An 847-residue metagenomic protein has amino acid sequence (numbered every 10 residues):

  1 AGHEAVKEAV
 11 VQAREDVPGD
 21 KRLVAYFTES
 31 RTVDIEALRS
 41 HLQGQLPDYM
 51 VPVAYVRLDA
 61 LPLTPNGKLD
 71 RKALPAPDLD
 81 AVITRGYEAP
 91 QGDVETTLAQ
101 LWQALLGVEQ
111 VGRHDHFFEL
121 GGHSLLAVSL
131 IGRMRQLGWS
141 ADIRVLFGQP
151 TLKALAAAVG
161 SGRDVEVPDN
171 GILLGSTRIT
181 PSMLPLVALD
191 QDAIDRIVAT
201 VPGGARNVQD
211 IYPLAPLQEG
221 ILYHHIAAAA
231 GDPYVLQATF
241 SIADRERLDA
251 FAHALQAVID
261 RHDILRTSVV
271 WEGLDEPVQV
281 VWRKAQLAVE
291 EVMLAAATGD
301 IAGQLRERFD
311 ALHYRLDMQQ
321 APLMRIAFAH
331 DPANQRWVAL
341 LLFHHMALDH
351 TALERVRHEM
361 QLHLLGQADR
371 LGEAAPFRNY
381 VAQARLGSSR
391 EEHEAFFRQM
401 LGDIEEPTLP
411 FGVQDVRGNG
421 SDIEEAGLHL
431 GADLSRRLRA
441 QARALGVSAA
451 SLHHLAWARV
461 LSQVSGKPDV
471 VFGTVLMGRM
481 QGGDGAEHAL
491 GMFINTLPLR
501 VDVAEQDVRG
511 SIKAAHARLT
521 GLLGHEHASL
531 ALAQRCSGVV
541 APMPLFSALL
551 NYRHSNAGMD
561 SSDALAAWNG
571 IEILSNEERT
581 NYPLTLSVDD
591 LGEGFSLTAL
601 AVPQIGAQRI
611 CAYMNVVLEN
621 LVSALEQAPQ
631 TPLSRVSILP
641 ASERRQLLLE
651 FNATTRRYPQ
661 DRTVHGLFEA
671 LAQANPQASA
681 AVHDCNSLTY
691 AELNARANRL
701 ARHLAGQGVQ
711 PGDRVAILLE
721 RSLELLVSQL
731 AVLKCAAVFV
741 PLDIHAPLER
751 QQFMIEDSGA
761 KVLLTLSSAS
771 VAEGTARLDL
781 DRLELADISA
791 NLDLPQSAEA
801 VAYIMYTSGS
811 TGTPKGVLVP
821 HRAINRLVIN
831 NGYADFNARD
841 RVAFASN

Functional and structural regions predicted by a protein language model:
A1-P75, L79-A375, E394, Q399 (+12 more regions): Carrier-protein-dependent adenylate-forming modules in NRPS/ANL systems
V6-E8, L255-W271, L409, Q441-G485 (+4 more regions): Hydrophobic "lid/gating" helix adjacent to the active-site nucleophile that controls access to an acyl-thioester pocket
H41, Q45-L46, A257, Q304-F309 (+9 more regions): Helical lid/core segments from catalytic subdomains that handle acyl or acyl-like groups
A188-L189, A193, D210-P213, L217-Q218 (+8 more regions): Short beta-strand/turn segments that mark the catalytic/cofactor-handling region of acyl-thioester transfer
A229-A230, Y234-V235, W271-E276, L362 (+9 more regions): Acyl-thioester-dependent acyl-group transfer interface
S421-S435: DNA breakage-rejoining catalytic core of tyrosine-based enzymes
N569-G592: Low-complexity, glycine/alanine/valine/leucine- and proline-rich hydrophobic stretches
